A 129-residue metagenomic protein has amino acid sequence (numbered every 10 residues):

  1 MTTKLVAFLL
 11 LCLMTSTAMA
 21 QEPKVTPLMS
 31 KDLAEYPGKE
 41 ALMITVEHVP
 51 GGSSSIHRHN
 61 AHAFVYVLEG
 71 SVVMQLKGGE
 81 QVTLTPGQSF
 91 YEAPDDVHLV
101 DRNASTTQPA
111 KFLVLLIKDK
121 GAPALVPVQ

Functional and structural regions predicted by a protein language model:
T2-L42, Q75, Y91, P109 (+1 more regions): A short, N-terminal "cap"/entry segment at the start of jelly-roll beta-barrel domains of the cupin/DSBH fold
M29-H62: N-terminal targeting signals for Sec/Tat export/insertion, comprising classic cleavable signal peptides
L33-P37, E47-V49, G78-D95: Short acidic-glycine-tyrosine-enriched beta hairpin
P37-G38, R58, Y66, T83 (+1 more regions): Extracellular/periplasmic catalytic domains that process cell-envelope and extracellular macromolecules
G38-M43, H62, G79, D95 (+1 more regions): Extracytoplasmic
S53-S55, V73, F90, P94-N103: Histidine-centered metal-chelating micro-motifs
H59-G78, Q88: Glycine- and acidic-residue-biased ligand/ion/polar-headgroup-sensing regions
Q81, D96-G121: Ligand-binding loop in jelly-roll beta-barrel domains
